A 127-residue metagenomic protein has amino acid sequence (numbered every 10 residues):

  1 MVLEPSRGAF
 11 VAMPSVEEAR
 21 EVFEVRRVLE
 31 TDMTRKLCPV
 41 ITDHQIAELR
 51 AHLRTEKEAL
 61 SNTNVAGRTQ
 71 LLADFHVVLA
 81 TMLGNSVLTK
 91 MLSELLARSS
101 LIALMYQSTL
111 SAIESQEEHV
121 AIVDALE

Functional and structural regions predicted by a protein language model:
M1-S6, F10-M13: Beta-hairpin "wing" of winged helix-turn-helix
A9-A12, P39, T81: Helix-turn-helix-type domain boundary/helix-start signal
E18, V22, R26, T34 (+2 more regions): Conserved amphipathic alpha-helical segments that form helical-bundle/coiled-coil interaction surfaces
E30: Mg2+-dependent prenyl diphosphate-binding active-site environment of isoprenoid biosynthetic enzymes
S111-I113: Active-site loop of classical SDR/Rossmann-like NAD(P)-dependent oxidoreductases, centered on the catalytic Tyr-X3-Lys
